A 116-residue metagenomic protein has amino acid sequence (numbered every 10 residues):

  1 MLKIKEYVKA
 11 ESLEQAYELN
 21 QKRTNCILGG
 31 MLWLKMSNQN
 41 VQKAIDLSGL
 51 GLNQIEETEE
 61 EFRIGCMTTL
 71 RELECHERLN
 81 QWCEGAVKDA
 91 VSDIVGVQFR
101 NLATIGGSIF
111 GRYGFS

Functional and structural regions predicted by a protein language model:
M1-S116: C-terminal structural segment of proteins
